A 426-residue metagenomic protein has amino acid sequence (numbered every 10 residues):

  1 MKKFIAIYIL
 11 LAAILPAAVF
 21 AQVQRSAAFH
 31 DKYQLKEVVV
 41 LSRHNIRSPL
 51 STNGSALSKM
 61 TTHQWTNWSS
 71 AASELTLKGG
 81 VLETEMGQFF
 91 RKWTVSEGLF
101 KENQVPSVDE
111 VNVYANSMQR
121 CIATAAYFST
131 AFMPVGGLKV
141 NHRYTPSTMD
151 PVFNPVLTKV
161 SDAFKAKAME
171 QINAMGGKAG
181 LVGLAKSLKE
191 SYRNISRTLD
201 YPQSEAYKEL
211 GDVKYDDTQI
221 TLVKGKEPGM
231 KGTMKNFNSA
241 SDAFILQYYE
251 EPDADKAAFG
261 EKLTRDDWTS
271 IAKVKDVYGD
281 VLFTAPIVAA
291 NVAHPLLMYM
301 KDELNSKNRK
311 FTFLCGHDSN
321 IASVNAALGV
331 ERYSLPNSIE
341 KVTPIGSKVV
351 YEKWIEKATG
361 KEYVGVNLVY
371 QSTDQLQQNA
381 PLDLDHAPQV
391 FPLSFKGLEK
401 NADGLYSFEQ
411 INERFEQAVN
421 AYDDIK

Functional and structural regions predicted by a protein language model:
M1-Q24: Bacterial Sec-dependent N-terminal signal peptides
Q22-E110, N116-T312, G316-K426: Signature for phosphate-centric chemistry
